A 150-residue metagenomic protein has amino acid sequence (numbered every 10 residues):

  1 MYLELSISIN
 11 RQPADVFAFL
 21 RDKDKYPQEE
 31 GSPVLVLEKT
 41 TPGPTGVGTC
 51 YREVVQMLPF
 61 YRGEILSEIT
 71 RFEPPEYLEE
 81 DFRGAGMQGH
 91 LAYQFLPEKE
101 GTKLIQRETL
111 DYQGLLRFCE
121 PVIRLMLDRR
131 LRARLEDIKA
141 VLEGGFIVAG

Functional and structural regions predicted by a protein language model:
M1-L3, T49, G63, E76 (+2 more regions): Residues at beta-strand starts and edge strands
M1-T41, G46, G150: Hydrophobic ligand-binding cavity/cleft-lining segments
L5-I7, K39, E64-R71, F82 (+2 more regions): Hydrophobic/aromatic beta-strand elements that line small-molecule binding cavities or substrate pockets in beta-rich
Q12-D15, R130, R134: Short amphipathic alpha-helical segments
V16-L20, Y26, Y51, I69 (+3 more regions): Hydrophobic pocket/interface hotspot
L37-A85, A133-G150: Glycine-rich portal/gate segments that line the openings of hydrophobic small-molecule binding cavities
E79-A133, A149-G150: Beta-strand/loop substructures that line and gate deep hydrophobic ligand-binding cavities in soluble
